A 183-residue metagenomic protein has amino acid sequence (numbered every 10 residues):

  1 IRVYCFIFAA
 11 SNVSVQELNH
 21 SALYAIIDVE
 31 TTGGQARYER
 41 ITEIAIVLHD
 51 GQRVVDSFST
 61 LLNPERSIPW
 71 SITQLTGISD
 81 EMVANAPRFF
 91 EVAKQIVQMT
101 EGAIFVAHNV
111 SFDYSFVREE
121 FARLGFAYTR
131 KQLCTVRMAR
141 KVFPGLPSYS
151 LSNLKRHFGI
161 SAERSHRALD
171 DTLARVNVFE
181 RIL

Functional and structural regions predicted by a protein language model:
Y4-K131, P144-H166: Conserved non-catalytic scaffold segment of RNase H-like nuclease domains
T31-G33, R137, A174: Short, glycine/acidic-enriched loop or turn micro-motifs at the edges of active sites
V92, R140, A174-R175: Short Asp/Glu-rich motifs
R130-R140: A short, structured active-site edge motif that brings together acidic residues
R167-F179: Acidic, divalent-metal-coordinating active-site segment for phosphoryl/phosphodiester hydrolysis, typified by short
I182-L183: Mixed-charge, glycine-rich, non-catalytic linkers/tails in nucleic-acid processing enzymes
